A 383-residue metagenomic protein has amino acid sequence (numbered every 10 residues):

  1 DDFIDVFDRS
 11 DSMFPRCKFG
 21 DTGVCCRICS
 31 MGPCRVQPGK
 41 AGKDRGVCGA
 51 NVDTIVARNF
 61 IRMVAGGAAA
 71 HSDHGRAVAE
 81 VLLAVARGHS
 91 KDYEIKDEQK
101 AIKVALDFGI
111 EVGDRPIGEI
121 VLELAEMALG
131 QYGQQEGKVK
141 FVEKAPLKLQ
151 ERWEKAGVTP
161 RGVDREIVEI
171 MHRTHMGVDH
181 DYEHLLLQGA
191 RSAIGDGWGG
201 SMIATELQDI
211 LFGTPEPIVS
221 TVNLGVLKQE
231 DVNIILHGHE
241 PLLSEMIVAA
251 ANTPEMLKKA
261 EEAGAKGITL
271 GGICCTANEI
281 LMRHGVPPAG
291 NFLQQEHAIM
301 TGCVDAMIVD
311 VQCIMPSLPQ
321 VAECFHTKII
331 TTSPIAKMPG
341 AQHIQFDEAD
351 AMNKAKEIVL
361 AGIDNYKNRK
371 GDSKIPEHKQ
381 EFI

Functional and structural regions predicted by a protein language model:
D1-I383: Metallocofactor- and cofactor-centric catalytic cores in central/energy metabolism, strongly enriched
